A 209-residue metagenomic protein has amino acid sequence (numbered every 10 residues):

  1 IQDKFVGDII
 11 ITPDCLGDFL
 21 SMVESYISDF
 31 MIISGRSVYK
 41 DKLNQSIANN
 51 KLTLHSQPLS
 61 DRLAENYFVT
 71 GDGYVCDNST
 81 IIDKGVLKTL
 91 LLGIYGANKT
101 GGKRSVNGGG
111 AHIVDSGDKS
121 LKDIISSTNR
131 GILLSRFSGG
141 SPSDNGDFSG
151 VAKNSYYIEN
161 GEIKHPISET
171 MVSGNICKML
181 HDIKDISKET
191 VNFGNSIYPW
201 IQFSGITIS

Functional and structural regions predicted by a protein language model:
I1-V23, I27: Internal alpha/beta scaffold segment
S25-V38, K119: Mature, solvent-exposed C-terminal subdomains and processed small-chain segments of exported/organellar
Y26, K42-S209: Dual-mode signal for accessory low-complexity, basic/Gly-rich regions
